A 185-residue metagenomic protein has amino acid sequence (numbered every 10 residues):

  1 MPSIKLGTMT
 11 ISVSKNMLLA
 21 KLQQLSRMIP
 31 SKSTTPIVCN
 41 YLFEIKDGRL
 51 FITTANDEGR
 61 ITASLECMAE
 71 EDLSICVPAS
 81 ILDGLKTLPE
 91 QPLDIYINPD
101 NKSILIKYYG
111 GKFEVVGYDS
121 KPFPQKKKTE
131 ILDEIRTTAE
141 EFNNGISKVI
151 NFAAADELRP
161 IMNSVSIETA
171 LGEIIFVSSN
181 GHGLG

Functional and structural regions predicted by a protein language model:
M1-G185: Structural preference for solvent-exposed beta-strand-turn elements and adjacent flexible terminal/loop segments within
